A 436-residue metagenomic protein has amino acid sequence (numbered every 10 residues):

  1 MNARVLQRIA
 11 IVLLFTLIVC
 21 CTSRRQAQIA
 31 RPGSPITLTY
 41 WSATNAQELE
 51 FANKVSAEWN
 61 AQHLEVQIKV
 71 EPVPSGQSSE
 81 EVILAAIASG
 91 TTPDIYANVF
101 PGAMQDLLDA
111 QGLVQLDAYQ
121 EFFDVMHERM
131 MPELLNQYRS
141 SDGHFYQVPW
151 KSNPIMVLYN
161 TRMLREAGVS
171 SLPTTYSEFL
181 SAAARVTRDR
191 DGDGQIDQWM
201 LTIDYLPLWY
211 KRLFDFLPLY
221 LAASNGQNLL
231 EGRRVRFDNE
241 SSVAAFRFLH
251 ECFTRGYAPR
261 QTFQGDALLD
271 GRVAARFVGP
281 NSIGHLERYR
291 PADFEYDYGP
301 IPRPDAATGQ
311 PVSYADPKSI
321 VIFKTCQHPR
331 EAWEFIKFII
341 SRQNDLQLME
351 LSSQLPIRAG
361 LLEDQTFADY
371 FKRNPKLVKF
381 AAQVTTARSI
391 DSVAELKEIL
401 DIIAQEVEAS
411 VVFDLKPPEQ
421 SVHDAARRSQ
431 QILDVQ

Functional and structural regions predicted by a protein language model:
C21, R165, A382-Q436: Conserved C-terminal helix/tail region of periplasmic/extracytoplasmic solute-binding proteins
S34-A46, V66-E71, I95, Y146 (+1 more regions): Short, well-ordered beta-strand elements
N45-Q67, I403, V422: Short, polar/charged alpha-helical segment
E58, Q62-E133, Q137, R165-T174 (+4 more regions): Extracytoplasmic "Venus flytrap"/periplasmic binding protein-like
V99-M156, I196-M200, L213-D215, E295-I301 (+2 more regions): Hinge/lid segment of periplasmic solute-binding proteins
E128, E133-Y138, G299-I301, E350-Q405 (+1 more regions): Long, aromatic- and glycine/proline-rich binding clefts that accommodate carbohydrate-like moieties
S141-W150, I155, L180-E231: Extracytoplasmic/periplasmic solute-binding protein
A182-A184, A223, E231-R260, I301: Glycine-centered hinge/linker elements that transmit conformational signals in sensory and ligand-binding systems
